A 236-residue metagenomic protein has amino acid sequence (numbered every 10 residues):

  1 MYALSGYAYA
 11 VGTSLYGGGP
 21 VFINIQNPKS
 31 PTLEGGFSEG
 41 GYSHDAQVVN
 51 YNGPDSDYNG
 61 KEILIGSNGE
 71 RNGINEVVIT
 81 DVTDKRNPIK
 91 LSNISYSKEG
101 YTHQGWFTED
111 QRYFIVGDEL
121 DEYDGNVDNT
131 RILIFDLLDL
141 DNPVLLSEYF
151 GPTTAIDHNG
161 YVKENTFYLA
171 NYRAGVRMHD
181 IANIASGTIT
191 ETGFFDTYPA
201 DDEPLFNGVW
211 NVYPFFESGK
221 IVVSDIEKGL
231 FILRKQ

Functional and structural regions predicted by a protein language model:
M1-Q236: Feature marking well-ordered beta-strand scaffolds used for ligand recognition
